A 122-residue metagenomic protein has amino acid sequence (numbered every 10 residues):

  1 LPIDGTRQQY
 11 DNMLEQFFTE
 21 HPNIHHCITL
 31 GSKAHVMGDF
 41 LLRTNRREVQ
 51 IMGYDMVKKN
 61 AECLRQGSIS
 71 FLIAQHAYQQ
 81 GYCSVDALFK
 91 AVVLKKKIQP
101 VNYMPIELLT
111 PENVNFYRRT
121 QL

Functional and structural regions predicted by a protein language model:
L1-N12, T29-K33, D55-V57, H76-Q80: Hinge/beta->alpha junction and helix N-cap segments in small-molecule ligand-binding domains
Q9-N23: Short, well-structured alpha-helical segments in soluble
E20, G67, A91-K95: Change "in soluble alpha/beta enzymes" to "in soluble alpha/beta proteins
N23-I24, I69: Local beta-strand N-terminus motif with an aromatic residue
T29-S32, L42-S70, T110: Venus flytrap/periplasmic-binding-protein-like
V36-M37: Phosphate- and divalent-cation-binding pockets in alpha/beta enzyme and binding domains that engage nucleotide-derived
H76-L122: Hinge/cleft segment of the Venus flytrap/periplasmic-binding protein
